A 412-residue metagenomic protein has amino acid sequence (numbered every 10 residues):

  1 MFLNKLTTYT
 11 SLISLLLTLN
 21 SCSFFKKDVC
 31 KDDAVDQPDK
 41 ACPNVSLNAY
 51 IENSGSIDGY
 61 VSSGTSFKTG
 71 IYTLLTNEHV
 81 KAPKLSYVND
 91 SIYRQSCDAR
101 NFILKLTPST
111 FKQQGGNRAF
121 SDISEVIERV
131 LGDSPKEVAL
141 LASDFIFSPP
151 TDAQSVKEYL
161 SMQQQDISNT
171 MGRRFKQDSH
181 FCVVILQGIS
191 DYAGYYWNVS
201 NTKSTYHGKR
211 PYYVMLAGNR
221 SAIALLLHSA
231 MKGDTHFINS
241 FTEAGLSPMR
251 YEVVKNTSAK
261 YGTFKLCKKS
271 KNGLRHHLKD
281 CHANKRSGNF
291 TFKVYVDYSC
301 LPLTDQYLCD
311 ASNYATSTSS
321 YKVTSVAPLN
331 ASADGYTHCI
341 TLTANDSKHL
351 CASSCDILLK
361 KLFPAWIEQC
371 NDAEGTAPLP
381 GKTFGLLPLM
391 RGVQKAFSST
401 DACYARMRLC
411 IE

Functional and structural regions predicted by a protein language model:
M1-T10: Bacterial N-terminal signal peptides that target proteins for export
T18-S21: C-terminal motif of bacterial Sec signal peptides marking the signal peptidase cleavage site
S23-K26: Bacterial signal peptide processing site
D39-C97, K136-S143, C182-I185: Von Willebrand factor
S91-V138, F147-S148: Von Willebrand factor
F147-K209: VWA/integrin I-like adhesion module and closely mimicked acidic/polar interface patches used
C182-I185, Y192-S319, P328: Long, compositionally biased low-complexity segments
S258-E412: Extended non-globular C-terminal regions
